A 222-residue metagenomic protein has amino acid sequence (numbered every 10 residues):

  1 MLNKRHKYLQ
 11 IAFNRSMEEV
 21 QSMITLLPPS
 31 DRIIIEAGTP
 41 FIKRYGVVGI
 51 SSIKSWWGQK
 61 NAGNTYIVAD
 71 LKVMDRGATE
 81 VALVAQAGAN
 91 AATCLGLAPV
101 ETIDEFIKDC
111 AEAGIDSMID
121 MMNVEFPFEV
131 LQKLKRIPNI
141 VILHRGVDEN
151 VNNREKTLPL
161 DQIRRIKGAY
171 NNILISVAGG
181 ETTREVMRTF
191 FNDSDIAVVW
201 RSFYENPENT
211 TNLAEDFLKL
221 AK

Functional and structural regions predicted by a protein language model:
M1-A78, R136, T211-D216: Conserved N-terminal beta1-alpha1 strand-loop-helix module at the mouth
L2-L9, R76-Y170: Conserved anion-binding
K7-F13, I33-A37, I67-L71, A92-C94 (+4 more regions): Hydrophobic faces of well-ordered beta-strands that scaffold small-molecule active sites in alpha/beta enzyme cores
S16-L27, D75-L83, E125-L131, T182-M187: Short, acidic/polar
M23-L27, I53, V84, C110 (+4 more regions): Generic structural signal for hydrophobic
P29-I33, W56-N64, Q86-A91, A111-D116 (+3 more regions): Glycine-enriched alpha-helix->loop->beta-strand junction motifs that scaffold or abut catalytic
F106, C110, F191, W200-K222: C-terminal helical cap(s) of enzyme catalytic domains, especially alpha/beta-barrels
N139-F203, T211: Active-site/ligand-binding-proximal alpha/beta "capping" segment
